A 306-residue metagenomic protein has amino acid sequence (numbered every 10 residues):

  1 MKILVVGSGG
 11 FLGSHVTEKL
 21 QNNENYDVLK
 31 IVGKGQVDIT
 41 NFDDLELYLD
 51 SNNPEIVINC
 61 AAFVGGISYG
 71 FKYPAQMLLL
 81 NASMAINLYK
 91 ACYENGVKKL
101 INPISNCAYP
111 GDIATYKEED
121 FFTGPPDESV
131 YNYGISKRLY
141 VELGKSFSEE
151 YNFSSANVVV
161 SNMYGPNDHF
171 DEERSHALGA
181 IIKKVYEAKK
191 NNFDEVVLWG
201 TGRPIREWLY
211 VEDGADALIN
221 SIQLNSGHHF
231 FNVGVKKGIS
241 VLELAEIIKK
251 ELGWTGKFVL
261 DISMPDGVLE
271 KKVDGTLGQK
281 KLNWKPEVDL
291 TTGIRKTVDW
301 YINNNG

Functional and structural regions predicted by a protein language model:
V6, V32, V57-A61, L100-N106 (+1 more regions): SDR active-site strand-loop-helix element
G7, F11, H15-K19, E187-G306: C-terminal substrate-binding subdomain of Rossmann-fold SDR/epimerase-dehydratase oxidoreductases
D27-L45: Adenosine-cofactor binding site in Rossmann-like domains, unifying the SAM/SAH pocket of S-adenosylmethionine-dependent
D38, A108-P110, N132, A156-A180 (+1 more regions): Flexible, glycine-rich beta-alpha linker
F42-N81, E94: NAD(P)H-binding glycine-rich loop region in Rossmannoid oxidoreductase-like domains and their noncatalytic homologs
L78, A82, S129-V141, D171-G179 (+2 more regions): Short-chain dehydrogenase/reductase
I86-V130: Conserved Rossmann-fold NAD(P)-dependent oxidoreductase catalytic core, especially the SDR/UDP-sugar
E128-S161, A180-N191: Active-site Tyr-X1-5-Lys
